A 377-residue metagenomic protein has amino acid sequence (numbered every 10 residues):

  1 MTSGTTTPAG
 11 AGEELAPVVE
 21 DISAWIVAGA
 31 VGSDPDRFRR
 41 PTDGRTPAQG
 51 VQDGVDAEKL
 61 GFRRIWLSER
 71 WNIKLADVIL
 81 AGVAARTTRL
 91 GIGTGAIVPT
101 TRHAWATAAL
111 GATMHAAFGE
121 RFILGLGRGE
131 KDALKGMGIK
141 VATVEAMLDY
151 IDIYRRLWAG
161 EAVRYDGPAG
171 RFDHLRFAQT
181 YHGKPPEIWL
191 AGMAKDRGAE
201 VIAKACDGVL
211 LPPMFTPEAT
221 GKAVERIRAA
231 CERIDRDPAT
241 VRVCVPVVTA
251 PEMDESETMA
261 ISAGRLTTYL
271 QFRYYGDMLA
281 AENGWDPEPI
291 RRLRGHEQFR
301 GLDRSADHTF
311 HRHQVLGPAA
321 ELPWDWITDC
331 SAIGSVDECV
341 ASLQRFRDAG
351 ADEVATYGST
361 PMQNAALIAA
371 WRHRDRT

Functional and structural regions predicted by a protein language model:
T2-E20, K140-Q179, E218-R345: An alpha-helical appendage that flanks or caps ligand/catalytic pockets
T2-I92, K184-P186: N-terminal beta1-alpha1-beta2 module of alpha/beta enzyme domains
E20-A28, I65-L67, G91-G95, F122-L126 (+4 more regions): Hydrophobic faces of well-ordered beta-strands that scaffold small-molecule active sites in alpha/beta enzyme cores
I22-A48, I97-A104, H182-A194, T249-E252 (+1 more regions): Active-site mouth loops of central-metabolism enzymes
D43-A57, T107-L110, G192-V201, S262 (+1 more regions): Short, acidic/polar
A57, G61, V83, M114 (+7 more regions): Conserved, mostly hydrophobic/aromatic
R64-R86, V98, L134, P213-P217 (+3 more regions): Glycine-rich, proline-tolerant flexible connector loops at the mouths of alpha/beta enzymes
A76-I97, Y150, L157, R233 (+1 more regions): Alpha-helix-loop-beta-strand connector modules within alpha/beta enzyme cores
